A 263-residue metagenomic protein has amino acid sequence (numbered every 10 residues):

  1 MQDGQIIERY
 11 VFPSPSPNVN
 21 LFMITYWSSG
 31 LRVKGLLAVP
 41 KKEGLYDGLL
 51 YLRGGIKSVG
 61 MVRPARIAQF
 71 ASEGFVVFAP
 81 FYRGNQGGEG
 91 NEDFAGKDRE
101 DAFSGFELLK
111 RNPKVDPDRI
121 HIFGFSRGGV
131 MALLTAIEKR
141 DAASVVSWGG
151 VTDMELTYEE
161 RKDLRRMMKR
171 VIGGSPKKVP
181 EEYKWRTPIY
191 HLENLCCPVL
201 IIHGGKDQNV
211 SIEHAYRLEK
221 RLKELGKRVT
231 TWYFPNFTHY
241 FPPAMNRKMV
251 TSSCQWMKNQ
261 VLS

Functional and structural regions predicted by a protein language model:
Q2-K42: N-terminal cap/lid segment of alpha/beta-hydrolase-fold proteins
G44-Y46, Y51-G90, E155: Short substrate-entry loop that stabilizes the transition state in hydrolases
D93-P113: Alpha/beta-hydrolase active-site loop
V115-S126: Alpha/beta-hydrolase fold nucleophile elbow
L133-V179: Hydrolase active-site cap/lid region
L195, I201-H203, D207: Short beta-strand/loop motif that positions the catalytic acidic residue of the alpha/beta-hydrolase fold
Q208-H214: Conserved alpha/beta-hydrolase "acid-adjacent" motif
Y216, E224-S263: C-terminal catalytic histidine-bearing segment of alpha/beta-hydrolase fold enzymes
